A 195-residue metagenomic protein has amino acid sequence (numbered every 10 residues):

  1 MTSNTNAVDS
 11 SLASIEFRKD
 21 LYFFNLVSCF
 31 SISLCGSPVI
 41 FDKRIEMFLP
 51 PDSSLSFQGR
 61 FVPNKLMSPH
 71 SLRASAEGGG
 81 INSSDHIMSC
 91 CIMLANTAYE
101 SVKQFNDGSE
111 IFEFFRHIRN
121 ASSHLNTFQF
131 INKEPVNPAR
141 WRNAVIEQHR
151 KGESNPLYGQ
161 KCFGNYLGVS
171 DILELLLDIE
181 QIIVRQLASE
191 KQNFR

Functional and structural regions predicted by a protein language model:
M1-T2: An acidic, glycine-rich, mixed-charge low-complexity segment common to nucleic-acid enzymes
D9-D42, I87-S101, N137-R195: Amphipathic, Lys/Arg-enriched alpha-helical patches that create a basic surface for binding polyanionic ligands
Y22-F23, F48, E77, S123 (+1 more regions): General helical structural elements
S33-E110: Short, contiguous, well-structured surface segments enriched in hydrophobic/aromatic residues
F105-R116, S189-R195: Short glycine-rich, low-complexity/disordered patches
S109-K133: Histidine-centered, metal-coordinating catalytic motifs and their short helical/loop contexts
